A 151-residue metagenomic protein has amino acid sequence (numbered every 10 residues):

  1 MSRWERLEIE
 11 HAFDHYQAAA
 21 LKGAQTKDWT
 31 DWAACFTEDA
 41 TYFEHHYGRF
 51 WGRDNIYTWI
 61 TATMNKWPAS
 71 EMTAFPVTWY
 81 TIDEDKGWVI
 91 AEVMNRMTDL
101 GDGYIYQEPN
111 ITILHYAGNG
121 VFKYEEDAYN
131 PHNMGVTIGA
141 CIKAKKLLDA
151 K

Functional and structural regions predicted by a protein language model:
M1-A34, E38, A144-K151: Short, low-complexity N-terminal intrinsically disordered segments enriched in polar/charged residues
L7, W29-V89: A solvent-exposed, acidic/Ser-Thr-rich amphipathic alpha-helical stretch
D54, G101-Y104, N133-A140: A short, polar/proline- and glycine-enriched secondary-structure boundary/capping micro-motif
A74-F75, I105-T112: Short, surface-exposed coil-to-beta transition loops
E92-T98: Generic short beta-strand segments
P109-K143: Short beta-strand edge/turn micro-motifs at domain boundaries
